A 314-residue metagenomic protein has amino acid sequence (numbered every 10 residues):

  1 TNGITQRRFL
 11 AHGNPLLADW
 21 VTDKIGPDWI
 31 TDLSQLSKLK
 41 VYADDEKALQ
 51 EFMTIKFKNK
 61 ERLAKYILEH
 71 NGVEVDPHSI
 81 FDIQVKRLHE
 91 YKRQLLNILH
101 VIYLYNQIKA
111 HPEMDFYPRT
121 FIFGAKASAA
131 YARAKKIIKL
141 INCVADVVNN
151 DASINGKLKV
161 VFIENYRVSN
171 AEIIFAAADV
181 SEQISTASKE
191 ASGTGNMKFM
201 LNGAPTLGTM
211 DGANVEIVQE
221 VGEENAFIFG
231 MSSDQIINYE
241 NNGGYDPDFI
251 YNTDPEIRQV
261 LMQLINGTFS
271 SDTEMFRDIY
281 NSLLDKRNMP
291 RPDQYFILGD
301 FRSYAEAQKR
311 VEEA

Functional and structural regions predicted by a protein language model:
T1, N14, D45, D76 (+8 more regions): Alpha-helix initiation/capping motif
T1-G3, I83-K86, Y91, I122-K126 (+6 more regions): Generic beta-strand/beta-sheet core signal
N2-K86, E90-R93: Structured, charged N-terminal subsegments at the starts of enzyme catalytic cores and at intra-chain domain/subunit
G3, R7, Y42, L49-M53 (+7 more regions): Hydrophobic alpha-helical scaffolding
T5-Y42, A176-A177, I184-E313: Catalytic binding pocket for nucleotide-activated donors in carbohydrate/polymer assembly enzymes
L16-W29, L49-I67, L95-A110, A134-I138 (+3 more regions): Phosphate-binding glycine-rich loops and adjacent basic patches that engage nucleotide phosphates, nucleic-acid
F57-A171: Long, K/E/R/D-enriched contiguous segments that form extended
Y117, A125-A127, V147, G156 (+3 more regions): C-terminal helix-loop subdomains that flank or include functional centers
